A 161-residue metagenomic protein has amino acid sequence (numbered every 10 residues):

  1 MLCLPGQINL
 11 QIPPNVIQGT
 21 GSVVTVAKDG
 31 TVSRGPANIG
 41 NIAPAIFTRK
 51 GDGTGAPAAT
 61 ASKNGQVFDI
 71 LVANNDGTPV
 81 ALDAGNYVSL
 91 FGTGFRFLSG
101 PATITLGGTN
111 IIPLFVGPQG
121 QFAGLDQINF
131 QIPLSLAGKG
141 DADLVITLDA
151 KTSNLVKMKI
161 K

Functional and structural regions predicted by a protein language model:
M1-K161: A sequence-level detector for low-complexity, Ser/Thr- and acidic-rich stretches
